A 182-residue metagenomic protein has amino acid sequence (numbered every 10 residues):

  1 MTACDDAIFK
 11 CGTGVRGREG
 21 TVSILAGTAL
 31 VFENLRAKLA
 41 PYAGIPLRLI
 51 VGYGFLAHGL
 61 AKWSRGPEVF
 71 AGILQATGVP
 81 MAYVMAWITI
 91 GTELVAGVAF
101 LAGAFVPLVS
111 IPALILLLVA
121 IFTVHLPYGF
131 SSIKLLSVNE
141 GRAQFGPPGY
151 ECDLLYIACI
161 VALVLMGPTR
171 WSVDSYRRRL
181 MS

Functional and structural regions predicted by a protein language model:
T2-R65, Y83-G91, V95-S182: Extended, low-polarity transmembrane helix blocks
S64-Y83: Membrane-interface interhelical connector segments
